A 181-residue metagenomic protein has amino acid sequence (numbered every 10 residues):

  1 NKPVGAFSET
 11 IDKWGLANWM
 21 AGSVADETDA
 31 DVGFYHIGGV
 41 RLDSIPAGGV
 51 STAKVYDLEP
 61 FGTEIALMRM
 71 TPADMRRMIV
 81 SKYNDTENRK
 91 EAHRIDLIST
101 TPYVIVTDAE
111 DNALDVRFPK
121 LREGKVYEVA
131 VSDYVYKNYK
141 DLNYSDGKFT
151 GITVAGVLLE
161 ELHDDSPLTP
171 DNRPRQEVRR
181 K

Functional and structural regions predicted by a protein language model:
N1-G15: Glycine-rich phosphate/diphosphate-binding loops and the adjacent beta-loop-alpha structural elements that coordinate
N18-K181: Feature captures C-terminal
